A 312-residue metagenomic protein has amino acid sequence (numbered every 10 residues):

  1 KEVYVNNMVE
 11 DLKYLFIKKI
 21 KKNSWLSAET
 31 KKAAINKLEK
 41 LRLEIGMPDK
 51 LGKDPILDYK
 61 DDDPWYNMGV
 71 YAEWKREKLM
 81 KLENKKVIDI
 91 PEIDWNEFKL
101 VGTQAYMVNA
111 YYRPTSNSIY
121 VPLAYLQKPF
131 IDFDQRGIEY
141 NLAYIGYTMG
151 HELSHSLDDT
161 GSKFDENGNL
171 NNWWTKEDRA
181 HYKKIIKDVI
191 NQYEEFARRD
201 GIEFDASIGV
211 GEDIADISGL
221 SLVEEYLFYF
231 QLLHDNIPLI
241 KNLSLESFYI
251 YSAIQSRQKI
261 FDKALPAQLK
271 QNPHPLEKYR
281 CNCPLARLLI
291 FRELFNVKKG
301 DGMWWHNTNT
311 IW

Functional and structural regions predicted by a protein language model:
K1-W312: Intrinsically disordered, low-complexity linker/terminal regions across diverse proteins
